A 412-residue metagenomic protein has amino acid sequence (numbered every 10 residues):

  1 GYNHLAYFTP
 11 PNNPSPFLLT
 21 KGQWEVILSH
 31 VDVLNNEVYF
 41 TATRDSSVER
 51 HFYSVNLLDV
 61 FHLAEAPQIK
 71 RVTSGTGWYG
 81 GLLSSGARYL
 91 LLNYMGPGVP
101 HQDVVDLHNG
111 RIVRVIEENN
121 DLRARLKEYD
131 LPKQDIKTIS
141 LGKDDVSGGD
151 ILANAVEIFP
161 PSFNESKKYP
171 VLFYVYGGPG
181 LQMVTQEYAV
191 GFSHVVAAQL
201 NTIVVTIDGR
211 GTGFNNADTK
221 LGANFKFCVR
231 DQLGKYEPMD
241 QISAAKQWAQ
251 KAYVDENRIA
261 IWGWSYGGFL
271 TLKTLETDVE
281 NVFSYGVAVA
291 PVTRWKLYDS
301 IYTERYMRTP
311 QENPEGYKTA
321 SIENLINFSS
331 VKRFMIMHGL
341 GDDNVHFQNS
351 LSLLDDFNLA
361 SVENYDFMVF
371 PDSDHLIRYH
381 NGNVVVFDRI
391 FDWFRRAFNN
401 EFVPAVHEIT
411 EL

Functional and structural regions predicted by a protein language model:
G1-Y7, L18-E25, A42-H51, Y94-Q102 (+2 more regions): A flexible loop/linker signature enriched in serine peptidases of the S9 family
F8-L34, T43-D45, V55-Y79, L107-S147 (+2 more regions): Multi-bladed beta-propeller domains
V33-N35, S85-G86: Residue-level detector of Asp-centered blade-edge/turn motifs that repeat once per structural unit in beta-propeller
G110, E118-S265, L270, T293 (+1 more regions): Cap/lid segment of the alpha/beta-hydrolase catalytic domain
I207-L412: Active-site-proximal cap/loop segments of hydrolase catalytic domains
